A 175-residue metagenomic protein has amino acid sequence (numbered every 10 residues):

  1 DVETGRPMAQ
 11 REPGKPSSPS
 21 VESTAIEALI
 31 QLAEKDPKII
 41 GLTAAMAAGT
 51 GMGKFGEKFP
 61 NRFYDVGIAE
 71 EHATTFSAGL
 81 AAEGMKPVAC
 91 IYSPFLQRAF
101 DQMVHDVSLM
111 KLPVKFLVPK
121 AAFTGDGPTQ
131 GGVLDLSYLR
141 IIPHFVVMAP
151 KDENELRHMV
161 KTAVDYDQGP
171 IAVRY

Functional and structural regions predicted by a protein language model:
D1-R174: Thiamine diphosphate
